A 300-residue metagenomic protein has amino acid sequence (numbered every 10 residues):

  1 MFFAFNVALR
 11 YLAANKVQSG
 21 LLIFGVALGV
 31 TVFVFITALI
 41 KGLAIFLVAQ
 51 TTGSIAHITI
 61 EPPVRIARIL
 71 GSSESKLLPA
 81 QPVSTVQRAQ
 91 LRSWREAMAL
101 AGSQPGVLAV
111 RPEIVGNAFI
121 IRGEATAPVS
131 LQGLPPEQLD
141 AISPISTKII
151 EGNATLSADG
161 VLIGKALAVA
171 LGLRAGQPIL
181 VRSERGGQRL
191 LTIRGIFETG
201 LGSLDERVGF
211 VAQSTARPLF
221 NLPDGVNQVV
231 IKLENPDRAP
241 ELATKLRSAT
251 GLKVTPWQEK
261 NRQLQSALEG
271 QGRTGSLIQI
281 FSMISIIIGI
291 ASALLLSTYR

Functional and structural regions predicted by a protein language model:
M1-N6, K253: Short, membrane-interfacial amphipathic segments enriched in basic
N6-A14, I45-T52, A56, R262-S266: Short amphipathic alpha-helical coupling elements at transmembrane boundaries
K16-L43, E269-R300: Hydrophobic alpha-helical transmembrane segments of multi-pass inner-membrane transport and secretion
T31, T37-P128: Hydrophobic, regular-secondary-structure patches
V64, Q104, L180-I278, S282: Mechanotransmission and gating elements of multispan inner-membrane complexes involved in transport and envelope
L70-G71, T85-R92, I121-T126, L139-P144 (+4 more regions): Solvent-exposed, non-transmembrane alpha-helical starts
E113-G116, A125-P135, I149-S214: Hydrophobic secondary-structure segments that place a key small or acidic residue at a functional site
